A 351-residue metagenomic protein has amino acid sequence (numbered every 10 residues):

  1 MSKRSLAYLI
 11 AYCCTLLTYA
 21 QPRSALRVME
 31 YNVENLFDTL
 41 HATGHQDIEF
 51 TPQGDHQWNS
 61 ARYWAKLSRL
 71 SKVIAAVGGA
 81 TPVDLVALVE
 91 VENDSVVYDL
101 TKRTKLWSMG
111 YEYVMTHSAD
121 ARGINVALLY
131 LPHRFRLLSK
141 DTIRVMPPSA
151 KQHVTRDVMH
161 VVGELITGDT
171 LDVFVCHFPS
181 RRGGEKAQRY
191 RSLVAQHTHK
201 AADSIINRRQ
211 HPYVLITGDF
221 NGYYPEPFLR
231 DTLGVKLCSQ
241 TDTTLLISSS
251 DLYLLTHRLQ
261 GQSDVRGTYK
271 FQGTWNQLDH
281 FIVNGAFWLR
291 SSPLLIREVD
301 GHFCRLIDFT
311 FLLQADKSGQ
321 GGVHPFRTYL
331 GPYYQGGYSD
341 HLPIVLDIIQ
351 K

Functional and structural regions predicted by a protein language model:
M1-R23: Bacterial Sec-dependent N-terminal signal peptides
A20-T104, V114-V126, K317-G322, G336 (+1 more regions): N-terminal, active-site-proximal structural segment of metallo-dependent hydrolase catalytic domains
R27-E30, D84-V89, V114-M115, V126-Y130 (+8 more regions): Structural recognition of the beta-strand scaffold that forms the well-ordered cores of secreted hydrolase catalytic
V33, V91-T170, C176-P179: Structured beta-strand-rich core segments of catalytic domains in phosphoester-bond hydrolases
T39, S95, T142, T170 (+3 more regions): Coil residues (strongly favoring Ser/Thr
P52-A61, P82-V89, M115-T116, P147-S149 (+4 more regions): Second-shell loop/turn segments in exported
Q188-Q210: A long, amphipathic alpha-helix that forms part of the scaffold/cap immediately adjacent to metal-dependent active
S204-V214, G222-K351: Metal-dependent phosphoester-hydrolase catalytic domains
